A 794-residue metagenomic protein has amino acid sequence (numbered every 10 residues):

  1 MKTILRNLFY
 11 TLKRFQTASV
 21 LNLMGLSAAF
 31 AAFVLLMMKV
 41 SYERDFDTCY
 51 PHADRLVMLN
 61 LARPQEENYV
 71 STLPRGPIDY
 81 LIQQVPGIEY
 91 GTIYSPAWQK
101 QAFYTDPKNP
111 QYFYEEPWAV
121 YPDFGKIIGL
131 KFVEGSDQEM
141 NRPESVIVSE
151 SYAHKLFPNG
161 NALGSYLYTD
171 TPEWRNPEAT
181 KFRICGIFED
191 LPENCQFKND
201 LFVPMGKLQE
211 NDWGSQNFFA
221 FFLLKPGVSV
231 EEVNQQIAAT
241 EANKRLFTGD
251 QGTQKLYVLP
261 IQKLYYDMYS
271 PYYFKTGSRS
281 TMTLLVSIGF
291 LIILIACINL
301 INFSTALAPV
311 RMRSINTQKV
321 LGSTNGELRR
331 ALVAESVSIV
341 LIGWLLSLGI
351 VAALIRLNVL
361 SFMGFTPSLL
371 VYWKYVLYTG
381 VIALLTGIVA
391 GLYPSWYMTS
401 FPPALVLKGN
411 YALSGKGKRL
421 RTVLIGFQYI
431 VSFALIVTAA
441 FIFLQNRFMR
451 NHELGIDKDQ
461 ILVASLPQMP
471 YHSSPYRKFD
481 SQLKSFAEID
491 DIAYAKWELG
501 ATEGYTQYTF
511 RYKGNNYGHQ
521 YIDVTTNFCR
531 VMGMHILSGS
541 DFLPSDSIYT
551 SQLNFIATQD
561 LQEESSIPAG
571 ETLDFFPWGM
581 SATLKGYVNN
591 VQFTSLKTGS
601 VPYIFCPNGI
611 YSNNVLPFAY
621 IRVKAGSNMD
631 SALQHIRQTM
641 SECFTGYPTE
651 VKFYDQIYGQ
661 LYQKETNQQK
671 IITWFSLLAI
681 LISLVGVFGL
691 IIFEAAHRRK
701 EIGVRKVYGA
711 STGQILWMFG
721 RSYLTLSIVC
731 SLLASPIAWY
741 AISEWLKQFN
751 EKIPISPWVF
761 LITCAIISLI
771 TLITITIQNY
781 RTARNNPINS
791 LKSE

Functional and structural regions predicted by a protein language model:
M1-L5, Y10, R14-A18, Y50 (+8 more regions): Membrane-helix entry/capping segments
L5-L21, G25, A296-I339, S400-Y411 (+2 more regions): Intracellular coupling helices
L12, N22, E43, L59 (+28 more regions): Generic structural signal for small/hydrophobic residues in well-ordered secondary structure, especially within
R14-Y42, G277-R313, V340-L341, L420-Q445 (+3 more regions): Hydrophobic alpha-helical transmembrane segments of multi-pass inner-membrane transport and secretion
L21, A28-R55, N358-M363, V431-D459 (+1 more regions): Alpha-helical transmembrane segments
A31, L35, Y257, S336-P403 (+2 more regions): Small-residue-rich transmembrane alpha-helices
L36-Q101, Q209-E210, S215-F222, N234-Q235 (+5 more regions): Membrane-proximal extracellular/periplasmic loop immediately following the first transmembrane helix
W118-V133, V146-G277, S481-L661: Mid-to-C-terminal secondary-structure elements that act as membrane-proximal/extracytoplasmic interface segments
